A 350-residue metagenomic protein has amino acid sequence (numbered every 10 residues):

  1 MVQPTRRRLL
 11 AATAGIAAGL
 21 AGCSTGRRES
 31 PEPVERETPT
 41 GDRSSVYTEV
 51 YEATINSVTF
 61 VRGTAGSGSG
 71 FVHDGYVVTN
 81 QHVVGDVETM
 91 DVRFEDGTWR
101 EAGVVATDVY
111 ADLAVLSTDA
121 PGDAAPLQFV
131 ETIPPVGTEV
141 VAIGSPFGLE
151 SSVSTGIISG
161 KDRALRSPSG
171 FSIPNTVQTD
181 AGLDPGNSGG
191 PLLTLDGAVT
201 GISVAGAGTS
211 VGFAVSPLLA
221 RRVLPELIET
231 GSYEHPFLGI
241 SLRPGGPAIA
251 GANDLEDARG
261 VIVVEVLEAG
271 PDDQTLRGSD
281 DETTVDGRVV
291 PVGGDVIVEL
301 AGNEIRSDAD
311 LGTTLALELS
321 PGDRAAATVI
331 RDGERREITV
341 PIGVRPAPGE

Functional and structural regions predicted by a protein language model:
C23-F71, N80, T89, L113 (+2 more regions): N-terminal activation segment of mature serine protease catalytic domains
D42-T48, V58-Y76, T98-R100, Q128 (+3 more regions): A conserved glycine-rich beta-strand in the N-terminal activation segment of trypsin-fold
E49-V50, G103-V105, P121-L149, V215 (+1 more regions): Active-site substrate-binding loop(s) of clan PA
A53, A106-A111, G148-L149, K161-V177 (+3 more regions): Gly/Ser-enriched beta-turn/beta-hairpin loop segments
T54-S57, D74-D112, L311-L315: Catalytic-histidine neighborhood of serine endopeptidases, predominantly the chymotrypsin-like S1/PA family
F71, G182-I202, P271-D280: Catalytic nucleophile loop of clan PA
L127, T138-S172, G208-G212, T230-G231: Flexible, gly/ser-rich surface segments that form the specificity/activation loops bordering the active-site cleft
G182, S232-E299, N303-D310, E334-T339 (+1 more regions): PDZ/PDZ-like groove recognition
